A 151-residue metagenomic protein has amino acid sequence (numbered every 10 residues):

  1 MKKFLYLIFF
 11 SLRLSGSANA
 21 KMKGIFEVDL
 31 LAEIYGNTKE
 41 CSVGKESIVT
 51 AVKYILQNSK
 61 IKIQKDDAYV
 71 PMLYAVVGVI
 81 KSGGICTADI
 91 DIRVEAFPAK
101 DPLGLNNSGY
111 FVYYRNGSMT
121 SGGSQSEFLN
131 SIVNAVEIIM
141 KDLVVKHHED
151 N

Functional and structural regions predicted by a protein language model:
M1-F4: Positively charged n-region of N-terminal signal peptides that target proteins for export
I8-S11, G16-T50, Y54, K141 (+1 more regions): A structural "domain/chain start" motif
L12-S15, K23, V43, V77 (+4 more regions): Feature targets compositionally biased, intrinsically disordered low-complexity regions with long contiguous runs
F26-V28, A32, A88-I90, V94 (+3 more regions): Intrinsic disorder/low-complexity signal
E27-L30, Y54-I92: A short, hydrophobic beta-strand-centered structural micro-motif
T50-Q64, A68, S108-G123: Generic detector of solvent-exposed, compositionally biased contiguous segments
A75-N116: Long, continuous compositionally biased terminal/linker segments
G104-N151: C-terminal/domain-edge helix-coil "capping" segments
